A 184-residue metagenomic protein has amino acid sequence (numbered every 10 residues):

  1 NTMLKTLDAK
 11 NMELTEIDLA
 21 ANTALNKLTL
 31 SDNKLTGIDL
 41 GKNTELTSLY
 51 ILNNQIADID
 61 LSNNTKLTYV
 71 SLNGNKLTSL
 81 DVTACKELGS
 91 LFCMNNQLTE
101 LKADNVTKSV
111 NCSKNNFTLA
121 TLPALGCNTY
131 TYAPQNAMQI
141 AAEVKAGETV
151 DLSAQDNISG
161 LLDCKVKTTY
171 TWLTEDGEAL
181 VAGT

Functional and structural regions predicted by a protein language model:
L4, L14, L25, L35 (+9 more regions): Conserved hydrophobic position(s) of the canonical leucine-rich repeat
L7, I17-L19, I38-L40, I59 (+3 more regions): Canonical leucine-rich repeat
K10, A21, S31, K42 (+5 more regions): C-terminal capping segment of individual leucine-rich repeats
M12, N33, I51-N54, L72-N75 (+2 more regions): Consensus "Asn ladder" position of solenoid repeat domains
L28, L49, L61, V82 (+3 more regions): Non-core capping and flanking segments associated with repeat-based/extracellular domains
M94-I158: Leucine-rich solenoid repeat scaffolds
S159-T174: Solvent-exposed loop segments of extracellular immunoglobulin-like
L173-T184: Surface-exposed, flexible coil segments in extracellular/virion-facing regions
